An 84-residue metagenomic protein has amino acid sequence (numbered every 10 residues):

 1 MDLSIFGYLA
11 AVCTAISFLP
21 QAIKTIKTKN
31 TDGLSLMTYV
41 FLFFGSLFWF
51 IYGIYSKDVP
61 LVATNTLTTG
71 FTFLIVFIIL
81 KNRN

Functional and structural regions predicted by a protein language model:
M1-N84: Alpha-helical membrane-protein topology signature
